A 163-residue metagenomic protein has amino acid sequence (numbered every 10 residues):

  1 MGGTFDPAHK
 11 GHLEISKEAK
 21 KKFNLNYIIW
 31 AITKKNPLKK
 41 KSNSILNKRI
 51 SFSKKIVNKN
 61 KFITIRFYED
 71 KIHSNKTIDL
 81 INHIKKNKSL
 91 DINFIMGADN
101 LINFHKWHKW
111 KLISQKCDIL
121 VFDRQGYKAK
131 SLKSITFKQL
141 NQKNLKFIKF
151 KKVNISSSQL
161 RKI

Functional and structural regions predicted by a protein language model:
M1-I163: Nucleotidyltransferase catalytic core that binds NTPs
